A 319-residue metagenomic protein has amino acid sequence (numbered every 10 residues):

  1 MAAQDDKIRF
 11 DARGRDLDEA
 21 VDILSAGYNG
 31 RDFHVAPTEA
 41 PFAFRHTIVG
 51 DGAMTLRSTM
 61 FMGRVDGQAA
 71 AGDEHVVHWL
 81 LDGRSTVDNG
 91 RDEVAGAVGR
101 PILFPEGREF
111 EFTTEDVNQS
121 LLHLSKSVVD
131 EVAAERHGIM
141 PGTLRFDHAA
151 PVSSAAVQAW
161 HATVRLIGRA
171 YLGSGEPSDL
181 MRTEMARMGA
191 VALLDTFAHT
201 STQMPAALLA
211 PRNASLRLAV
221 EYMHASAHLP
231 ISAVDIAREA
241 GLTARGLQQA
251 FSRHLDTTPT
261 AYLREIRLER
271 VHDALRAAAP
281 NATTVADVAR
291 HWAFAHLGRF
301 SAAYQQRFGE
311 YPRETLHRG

Functional and structural regions predicted by a protein language model:
M1-A40, T86-A227, S232-V234, R238-A244 (+3 more regions): Alpha-helical bundle regulatory/interaction domains
D22-L24, P41-G63: A short glycine-rich, His/Asp/Glu-containing loop-to-beta-strand
G52-M54, F61-G90, K126: Glycine- and acidic-residue-biased ligand/ion/polar-headgroup-sensing regions
V76-G83, A133, W160, Y304: Conserved short hydrophobic patches within well-ordered secondary structure
A225, Q249, V271-D273: Regular, well-ordered alpha-helical segments
L247, F251, R299-F300, Y304: Short hydrophobic/aromatic patch on the recognition helix
L255, L263, R267-H272, Q305-F308: C-terminal flanking helix
R290, A302, F308: Conserved glycine-rich phosphate/nucleotide-binding loop and adjacent Mg2+-coordinating catalytic segment
